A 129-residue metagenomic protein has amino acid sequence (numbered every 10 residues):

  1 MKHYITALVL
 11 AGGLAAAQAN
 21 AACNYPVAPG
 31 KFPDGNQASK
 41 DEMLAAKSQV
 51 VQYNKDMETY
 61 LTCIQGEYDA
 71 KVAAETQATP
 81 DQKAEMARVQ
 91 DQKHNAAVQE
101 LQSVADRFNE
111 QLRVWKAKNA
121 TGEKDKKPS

Functional and structural regions predicted by a protein language model:
M1-L8: Bacterial N-terminal signal peptides that target proteins for export
L8-G13, A45-Q49: Short, intrinsically disordered, charge-biased short linear motifs at domain edges
L14-Q18: N-terminal signal peptide c-region/cleavage motif recognized by signal peptidases
A19-D69: Immediate post-signal-peptide N-terminus of mature secreted/exported proteins
Y68, V72-S129: Compact alpha-helical subdomains of small soluble proteins
